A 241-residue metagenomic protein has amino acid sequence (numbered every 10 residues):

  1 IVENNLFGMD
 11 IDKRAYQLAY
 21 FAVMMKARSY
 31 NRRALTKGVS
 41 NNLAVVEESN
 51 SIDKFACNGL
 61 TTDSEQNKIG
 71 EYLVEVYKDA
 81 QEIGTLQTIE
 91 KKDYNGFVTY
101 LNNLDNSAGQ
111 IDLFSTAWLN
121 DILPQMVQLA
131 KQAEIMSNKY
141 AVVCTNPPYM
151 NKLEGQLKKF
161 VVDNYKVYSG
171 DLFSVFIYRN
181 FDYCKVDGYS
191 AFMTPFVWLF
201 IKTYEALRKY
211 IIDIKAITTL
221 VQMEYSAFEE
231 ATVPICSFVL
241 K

Functional and structural regions predicted by a protein language model:
I1-N138: Class I S-adenosyl-L-methionine-dependent methyltransferase module
I11, Y16, Y20-N41, V45 (+2 more regions): Signature of N6-adenine DNA methyltransferases within the class I
